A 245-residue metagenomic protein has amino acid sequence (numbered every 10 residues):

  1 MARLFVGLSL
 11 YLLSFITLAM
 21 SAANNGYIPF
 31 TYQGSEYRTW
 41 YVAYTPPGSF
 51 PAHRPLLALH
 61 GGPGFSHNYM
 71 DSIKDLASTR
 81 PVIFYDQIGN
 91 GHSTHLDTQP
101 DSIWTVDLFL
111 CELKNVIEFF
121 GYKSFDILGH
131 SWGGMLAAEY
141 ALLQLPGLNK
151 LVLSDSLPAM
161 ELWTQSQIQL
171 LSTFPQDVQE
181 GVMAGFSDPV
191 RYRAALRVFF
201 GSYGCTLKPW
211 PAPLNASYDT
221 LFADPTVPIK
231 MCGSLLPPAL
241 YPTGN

Functional and structural regions predicted by a protein language model:
M1-S21: Fungal secretory targeting signals
S21-R38: N-terminal cap/lid segment of alpha/beta-hydrolase-fold proteins
Q33-S102: Conserved HGGG/HGGXW glycine-rich cap/lid loop of the alpha/beta-hydrolase fold
P55, P81, S124-D126, N149-K150: Structural signature of beta-strand start/N-cap positions in the alpha/beta core of ABC transporter nucleotide-binding
Q87-W132: Active-site loop/oxyanion-hole signature of alpha/beta-hydrolase fold enzymes
G134-P146, L151: Short glycine-enriched nucleophile-adjacent loop and the immediately C-terminal alpha-helix near the catalytic center
K150-S187: Flexible "cap/lid" loop of the alpha/beta hydrolase fold
E180-N245: Alpha/beta-hydrolase
